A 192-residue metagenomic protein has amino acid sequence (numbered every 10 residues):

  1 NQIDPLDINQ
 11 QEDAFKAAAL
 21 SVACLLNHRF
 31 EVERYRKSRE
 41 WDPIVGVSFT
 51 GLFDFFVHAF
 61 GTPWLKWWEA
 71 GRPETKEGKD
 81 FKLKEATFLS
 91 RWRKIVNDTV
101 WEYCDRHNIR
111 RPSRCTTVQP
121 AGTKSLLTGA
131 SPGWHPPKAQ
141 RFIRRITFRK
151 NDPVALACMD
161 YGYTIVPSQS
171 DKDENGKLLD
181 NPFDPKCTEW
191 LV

Functional and structural regions predicted by a protein language model:
N1-V192: Long, C-terminal-biased catalytic regions of enzyme "large/alpha" subunits
